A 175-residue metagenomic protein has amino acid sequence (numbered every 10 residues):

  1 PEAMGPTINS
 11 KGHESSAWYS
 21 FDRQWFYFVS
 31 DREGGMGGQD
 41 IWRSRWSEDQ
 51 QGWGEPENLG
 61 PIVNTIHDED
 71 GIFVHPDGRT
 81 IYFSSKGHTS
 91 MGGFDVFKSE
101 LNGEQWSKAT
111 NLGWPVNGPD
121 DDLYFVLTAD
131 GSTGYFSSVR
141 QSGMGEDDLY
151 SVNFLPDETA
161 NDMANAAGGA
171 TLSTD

Functional and structural regions predicted by a protein language model:
P1-D175: Short, conserved micro-motifs composed of acidic
